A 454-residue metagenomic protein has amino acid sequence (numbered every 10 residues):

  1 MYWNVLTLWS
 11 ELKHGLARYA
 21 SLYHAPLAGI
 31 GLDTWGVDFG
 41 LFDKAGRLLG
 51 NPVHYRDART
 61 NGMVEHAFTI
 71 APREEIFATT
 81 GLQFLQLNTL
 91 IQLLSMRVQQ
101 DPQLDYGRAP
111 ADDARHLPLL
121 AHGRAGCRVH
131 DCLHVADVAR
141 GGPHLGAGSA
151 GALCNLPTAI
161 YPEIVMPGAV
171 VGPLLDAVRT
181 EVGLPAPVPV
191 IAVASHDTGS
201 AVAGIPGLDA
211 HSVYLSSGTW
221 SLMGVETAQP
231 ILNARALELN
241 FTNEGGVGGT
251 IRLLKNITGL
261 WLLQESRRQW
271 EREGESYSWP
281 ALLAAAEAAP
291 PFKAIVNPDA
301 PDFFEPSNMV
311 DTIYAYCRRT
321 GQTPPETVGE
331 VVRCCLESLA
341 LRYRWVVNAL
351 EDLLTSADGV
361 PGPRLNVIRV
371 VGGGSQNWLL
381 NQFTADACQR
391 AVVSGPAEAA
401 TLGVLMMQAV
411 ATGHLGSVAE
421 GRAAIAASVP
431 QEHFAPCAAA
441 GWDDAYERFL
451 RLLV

Functional and structural regions predicted by a protein language model:
M1-G50, A78, R179-T180, L184-V190 (+2 more regions): N-terminal glycine/serine-rich phosphate-binding loop of ATP-dependent small-molecule kinases, especially carbohydrate
S21-H54, Q83-T89, P118-R140, E163-M166: Short beta-strand-loop/turn "lid" adjacent to the catalytic site in phosphate-handling enzymes
A25, A159, P363: Structured loop/turn residues at beta-strand edges in well-structured enzyme cores
I30-V37, P167-G168, S217-W220, V367-S375: Glycine-rich beta-strand-to-loop/alpha-helix junction loops that act as flexible
D57: Carbohydrate-associated surface elements
N61, F68-T80, L85-Q86, I91-D112 (+8 more regions): Active-site core segments that coordinate phosphate-bearing ligands/cofactors across diverse enzyme families
G142-P143, M166-L174: Short beta-strand to alpha-helix junction loop
C154-P167, L405: A conserved helix-loop-beta module that forms one wall/lid of the active-site cleft in ATP-utilizing catalytic domains
